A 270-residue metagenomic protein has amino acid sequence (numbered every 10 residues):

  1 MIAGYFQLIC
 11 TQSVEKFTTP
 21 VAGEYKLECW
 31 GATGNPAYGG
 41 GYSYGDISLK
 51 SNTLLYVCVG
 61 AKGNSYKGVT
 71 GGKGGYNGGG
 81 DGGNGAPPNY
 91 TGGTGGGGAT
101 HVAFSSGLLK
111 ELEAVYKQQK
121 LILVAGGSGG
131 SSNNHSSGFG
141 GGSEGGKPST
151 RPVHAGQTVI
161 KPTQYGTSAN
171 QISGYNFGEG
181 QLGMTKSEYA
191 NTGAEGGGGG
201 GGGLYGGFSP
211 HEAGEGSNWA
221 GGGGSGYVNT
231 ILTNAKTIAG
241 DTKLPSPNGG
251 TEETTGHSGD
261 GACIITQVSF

Functional and structural regions predicted by a protein language model:
M1-T33, Y116: GGW-centered surface loops in extracellular recognition modules
T19-A22, S48-S51, G93-G95, A103-Q119 (+1 more regions): Extracellular/periplasmic catalytic domains that process cell-envelope and extracellular macromolecules
E24, N52-L55, K117-I122, G201 (+1 more regions): Loop/turn elements at helix/coil->beta-strand transitions in domains of secreted/extracellular proteins
Y25-C29, L54-A61, V124-G126, C263: Extracellular beta-strand-rich recognition modules
G31-S105, G130-I160, G201-G202, G206-A235: Glycine-rich strand-loop-strand elements at beta-sheet edges
G68-P88, T150-N191, K236-E252: Surface-exposed intrinsically disordered loops and tails
T100, V124, H257-F270: Short, structured beta-strand segments at or near domain termini in extracellular proteins/domains
S105-L112, K117-S187: Chymotrypsin/trypsin-fold serine protease catalytic domain
